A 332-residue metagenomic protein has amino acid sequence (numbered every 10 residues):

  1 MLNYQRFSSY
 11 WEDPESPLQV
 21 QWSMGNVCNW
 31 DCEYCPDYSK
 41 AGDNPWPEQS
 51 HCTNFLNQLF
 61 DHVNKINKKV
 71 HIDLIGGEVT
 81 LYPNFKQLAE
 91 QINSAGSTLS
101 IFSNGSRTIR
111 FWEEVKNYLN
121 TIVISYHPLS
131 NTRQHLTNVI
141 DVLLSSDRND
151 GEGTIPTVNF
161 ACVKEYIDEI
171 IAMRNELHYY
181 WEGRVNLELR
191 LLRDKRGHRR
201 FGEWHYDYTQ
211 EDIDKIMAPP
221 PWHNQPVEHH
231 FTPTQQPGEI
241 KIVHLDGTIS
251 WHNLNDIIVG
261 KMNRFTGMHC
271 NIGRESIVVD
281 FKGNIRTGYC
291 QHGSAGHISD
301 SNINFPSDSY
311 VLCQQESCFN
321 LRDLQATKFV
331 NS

Functional and structural regions predicted by a protein language model:
M1-F111: Conserved alpha-helical substructure of the radical SAM core
M1-L18, Y38, F265-H269, V278-S332: Flexible mid-to-C-terminal extensions adjoining Fe-S/redox cofactors in radical SAM and related proteins
L18, K68-V70, A95-S97, Y118-N120 (+2 more regions): Short, well-ordered coil/turn segments that N-cap beta-strands
Q21, D73, S100, V123 (+3 more regions): A structural signal for isolated positions on well-ordered beta-strands in alpha/beta enzyme cores
Y34, Y38-A41, W204-K215, P219-W222 (+4 more regions): Secreted/processed peptides and extracellular or luminal domains of membrane proteins
N44, T121, S125-I277, F281: Radical SAM enzyme [4Fe-4S]-AdoMet core and its adjacent flexible, acidic and glycine-rich loops/tails across
F85-L88, T108-K116, Q134-L136, I170-R174: Distinct, well-ordered alpha-helical segments
Q87-A95, E114-V115, V139-S146: Catalytic-core regions built around general acid/base machinery
